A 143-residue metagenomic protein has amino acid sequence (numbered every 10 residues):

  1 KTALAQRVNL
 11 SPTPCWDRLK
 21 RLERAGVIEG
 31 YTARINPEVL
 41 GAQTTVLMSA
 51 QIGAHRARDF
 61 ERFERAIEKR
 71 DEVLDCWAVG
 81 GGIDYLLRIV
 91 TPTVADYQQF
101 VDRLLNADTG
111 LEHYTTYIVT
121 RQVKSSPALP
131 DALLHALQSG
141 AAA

Functional and structural regions predicted by a protein language model:
K1-A143: A compositional/biophysical signature of low hydrophobicity enriched in polar/charged and small residues
